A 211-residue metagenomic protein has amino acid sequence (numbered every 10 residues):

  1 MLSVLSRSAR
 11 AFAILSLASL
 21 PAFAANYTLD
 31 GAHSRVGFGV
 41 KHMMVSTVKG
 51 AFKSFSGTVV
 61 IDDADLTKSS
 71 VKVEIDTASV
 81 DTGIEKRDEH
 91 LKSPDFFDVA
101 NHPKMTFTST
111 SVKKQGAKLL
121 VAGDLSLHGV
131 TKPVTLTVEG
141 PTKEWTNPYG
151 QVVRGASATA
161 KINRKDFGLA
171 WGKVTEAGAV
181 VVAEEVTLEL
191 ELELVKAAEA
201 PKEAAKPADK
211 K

Functional and structural regions predicted by a protein language model:
M1-A13: Bacterial N-terminal signal peptides that target proteins for export
S19-P21: N-terminal signal peptide c-region/cleavage motif recognized by signal peptidases
F23-K211: Low-complexity, acidic/polar, glycine-enriched regions of mature
